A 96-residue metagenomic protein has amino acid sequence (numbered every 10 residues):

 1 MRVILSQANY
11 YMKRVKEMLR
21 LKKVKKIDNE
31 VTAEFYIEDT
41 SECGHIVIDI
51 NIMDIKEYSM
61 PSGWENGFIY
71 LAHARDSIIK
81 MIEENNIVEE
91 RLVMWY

Functional and structural regions predicted by a protein language model:
R2-K26: Negatively charged, low-complexity tracts enriched in Asp/Glu with abundant Ser/Thr
S6-V15, T40-I50: Long, low-complexity intrinsically disordered regions enriched in Ser/Thr, Asp/Glu, Pro/Gly
N9, F35-S41, Y58-N66: Secondary-structure transition/turn motif
E17-H45: Amphipathic, interaction-prone secondary-structure segments
H45-Y96: Acidic, low-complexity intrinsically disordered segments
